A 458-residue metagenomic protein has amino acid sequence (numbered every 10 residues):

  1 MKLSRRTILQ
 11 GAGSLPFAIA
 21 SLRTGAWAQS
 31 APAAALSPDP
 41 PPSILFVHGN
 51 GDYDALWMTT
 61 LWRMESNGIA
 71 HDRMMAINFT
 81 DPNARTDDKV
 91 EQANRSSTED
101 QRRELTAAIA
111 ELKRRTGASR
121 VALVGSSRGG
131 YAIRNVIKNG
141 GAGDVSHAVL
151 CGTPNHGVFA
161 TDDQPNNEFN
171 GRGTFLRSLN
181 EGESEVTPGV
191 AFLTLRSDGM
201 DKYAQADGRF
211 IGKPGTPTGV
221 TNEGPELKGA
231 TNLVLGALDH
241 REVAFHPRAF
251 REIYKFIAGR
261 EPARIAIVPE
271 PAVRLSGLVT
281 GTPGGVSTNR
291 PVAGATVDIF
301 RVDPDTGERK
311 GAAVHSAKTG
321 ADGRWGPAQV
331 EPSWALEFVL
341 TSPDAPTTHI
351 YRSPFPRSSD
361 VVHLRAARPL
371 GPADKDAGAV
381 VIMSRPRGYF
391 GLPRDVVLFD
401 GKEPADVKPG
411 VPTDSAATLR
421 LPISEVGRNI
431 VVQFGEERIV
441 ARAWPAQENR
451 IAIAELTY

Functional and structural regions predicted by a protein language model:
T7-A28: N-terminal export signals
L45-N50, W62-R63, A70, A76-I77 (+1 more regions): Serine-dependent carboxylesterase/thioesterase catalytic core of lipase-like alpha/beta-hydrolase/SGNH enzymes
Y254-R274, T282: Beta-strand-rich domain onsets/edges
V273-G285, G378-R387, R394: A short, amphipathic beta-strand motif
G277-V279, V297, G311-L336: Glycine-centered loop-to-beta-strand initiation motif
D303-R324, K408-V411, W444: Short, acidic Ser/Thr/Gly-rich low-complexity loop/linker segments typical of extracellular and cell-surface proteins
H315-A317, S342-A373, E437-A452: Structured interaction patches on ligand/partner-binding surfaces of diverse proteins
A321-E337, P343-D344, T413-N429, A446: Short Pro-Gly-centered beta-turn/loop motif in secreted/extracellular proteins
